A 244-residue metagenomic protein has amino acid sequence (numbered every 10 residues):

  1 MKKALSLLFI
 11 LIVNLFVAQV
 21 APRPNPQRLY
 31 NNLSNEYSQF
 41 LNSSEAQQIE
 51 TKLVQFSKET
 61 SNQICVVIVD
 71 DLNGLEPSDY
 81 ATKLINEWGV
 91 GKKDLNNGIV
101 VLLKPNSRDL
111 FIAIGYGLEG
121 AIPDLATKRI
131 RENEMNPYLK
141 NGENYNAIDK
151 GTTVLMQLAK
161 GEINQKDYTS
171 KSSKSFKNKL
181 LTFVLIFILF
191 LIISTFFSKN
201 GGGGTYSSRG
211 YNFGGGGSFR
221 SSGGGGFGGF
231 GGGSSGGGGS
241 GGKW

Functional and structural regions predicted by a protein language model:
M1-A4: Positively charged n-region of N-terminal signal peptides that target proteins for export
L8-F9, L185: A periodicity- and composition-biased signal for non-globular, repetitive helical segments
F9-A18: Hydrophobic h-region of N-terminal signal peptides that target proteins for export in Gram-negative bacteria
Q19-N178: Folded, non-transmembrane soluble domains that reside on the lumenal/extracytoplasmic side of membranes
Q19-R23, L125-K128, K140-N141, Y145-W244: Low-complexity, glycine/proline/serine-enriched intrinsically disordered segments
